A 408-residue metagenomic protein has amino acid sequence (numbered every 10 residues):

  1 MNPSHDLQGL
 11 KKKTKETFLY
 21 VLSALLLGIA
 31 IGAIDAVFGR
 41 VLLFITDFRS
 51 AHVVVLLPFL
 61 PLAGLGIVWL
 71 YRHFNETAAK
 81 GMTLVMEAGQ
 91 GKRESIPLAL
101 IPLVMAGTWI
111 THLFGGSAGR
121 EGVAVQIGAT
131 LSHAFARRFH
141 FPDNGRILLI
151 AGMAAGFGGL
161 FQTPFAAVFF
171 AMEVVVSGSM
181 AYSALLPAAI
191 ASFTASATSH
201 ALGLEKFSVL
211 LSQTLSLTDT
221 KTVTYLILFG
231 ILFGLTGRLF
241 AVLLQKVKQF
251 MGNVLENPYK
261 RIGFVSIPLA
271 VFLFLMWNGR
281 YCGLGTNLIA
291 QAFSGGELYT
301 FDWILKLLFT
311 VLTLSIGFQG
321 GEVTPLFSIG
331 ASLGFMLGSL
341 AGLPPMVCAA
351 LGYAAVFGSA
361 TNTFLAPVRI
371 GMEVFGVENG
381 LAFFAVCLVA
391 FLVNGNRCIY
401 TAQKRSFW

Functional and structural regions predicted by a protein language model:
M1-W408: Alpha-helical transmembrane segments and immediately membrane-proximal extracytoplasmic
